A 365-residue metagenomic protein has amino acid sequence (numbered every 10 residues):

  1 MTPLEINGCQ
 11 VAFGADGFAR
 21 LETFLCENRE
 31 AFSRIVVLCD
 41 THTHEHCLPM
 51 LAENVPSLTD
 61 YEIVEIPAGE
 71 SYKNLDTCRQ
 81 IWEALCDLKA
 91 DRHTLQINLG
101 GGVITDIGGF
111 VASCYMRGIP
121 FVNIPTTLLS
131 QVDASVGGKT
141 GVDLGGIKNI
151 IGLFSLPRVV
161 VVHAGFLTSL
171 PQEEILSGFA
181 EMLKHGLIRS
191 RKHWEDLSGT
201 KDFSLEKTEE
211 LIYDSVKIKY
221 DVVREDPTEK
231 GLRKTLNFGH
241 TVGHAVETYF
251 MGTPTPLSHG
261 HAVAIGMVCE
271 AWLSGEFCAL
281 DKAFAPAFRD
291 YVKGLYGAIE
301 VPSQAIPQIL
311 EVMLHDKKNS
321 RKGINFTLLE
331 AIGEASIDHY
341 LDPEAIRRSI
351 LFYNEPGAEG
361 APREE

Functional and structural regions predicted by a protein language model:
M1-T94: ATP/NTP phosphate-donor binding region
G8, A12, F110-T200: A glycine/threonine-rich phosphate-anchoring loop and its flanking beta-alpha core in nucleotide/phosphate-binding
P56, D87-A90, L156-V159, G165-F166 (+11 more regions): Generic secondary-structure signature for well-ordered alpha-helical cores
A68-G69, L99-G101, F238-G239: Glycine-rich beta-strand-to-loop/alpha-helix junction loops that act as flexible
V103-F110, Q131, A245: Short glycine/serine/threonine-rich phosphate/pyrophosphate-binding segments that cradle anionic phosphate groups
A180-M182, L280-E365: C-terminal charged capping/lid subdomain of soluble metabolic enzymes
D196-P307: Active-site segments that bind and position negatively charged phosphate/pyrophosphate groups
